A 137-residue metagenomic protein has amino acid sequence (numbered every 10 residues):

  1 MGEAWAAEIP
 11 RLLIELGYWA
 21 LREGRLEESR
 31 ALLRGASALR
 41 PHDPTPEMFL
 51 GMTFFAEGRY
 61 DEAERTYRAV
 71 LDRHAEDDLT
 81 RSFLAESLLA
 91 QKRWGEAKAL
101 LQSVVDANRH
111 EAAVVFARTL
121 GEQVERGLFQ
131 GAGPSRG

Functional and structural regions predicted by a protein language model:
A7-G35: Alpha-helical segment of the N-proximal tetratricopeptide repeat
R11, T45, L79, A112-F116: Start-of-helix register in tetratricopeptide repeats
